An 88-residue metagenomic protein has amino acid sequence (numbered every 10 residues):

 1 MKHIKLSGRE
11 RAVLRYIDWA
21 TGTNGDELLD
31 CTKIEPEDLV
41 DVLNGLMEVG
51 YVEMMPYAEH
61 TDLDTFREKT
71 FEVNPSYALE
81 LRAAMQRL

Functional and structural regions predicted by a protein language model:
M1-V13: Short alpha-helical segments that sit at the start of domains
K5-L6, I34, V73: Alpha-helical hairpin
R15-W19: Short, locally clustered residues in the helix-turn-helix/winged-helix DNA-binding domain
G22-C31: Short acidic, hydrophobic short linear motifs in intrinsically disordered regions
K33-V49, E53-M55: Short amphipathic alpha-helical interaction segments
P56-E68: Short, Lys/Arg-rich nucleic-acid/phosphate-binding segment
F66-L88: Short, amphipathic alpha-helical interaction segments positioned at domain boundaries
